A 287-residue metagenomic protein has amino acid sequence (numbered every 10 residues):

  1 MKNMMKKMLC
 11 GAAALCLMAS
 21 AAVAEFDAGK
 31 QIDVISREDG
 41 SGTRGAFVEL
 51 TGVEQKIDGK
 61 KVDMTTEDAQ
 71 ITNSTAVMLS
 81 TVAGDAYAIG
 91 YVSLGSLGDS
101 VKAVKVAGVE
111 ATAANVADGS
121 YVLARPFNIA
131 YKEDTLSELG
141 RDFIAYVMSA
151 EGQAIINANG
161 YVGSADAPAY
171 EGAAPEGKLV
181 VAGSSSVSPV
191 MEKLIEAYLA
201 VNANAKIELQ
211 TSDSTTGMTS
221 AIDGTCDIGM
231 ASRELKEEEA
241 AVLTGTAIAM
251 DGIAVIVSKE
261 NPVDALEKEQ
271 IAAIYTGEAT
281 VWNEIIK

Functional and structural regions predicted by a protein language model:
M1, A14, L179-A182: Generic secretory/membrane-interface signal
N3-A24: Sec-dependent N-terminal signal peptides of Gram-positive bacterial secreted proteins and lipoproteins
V23-K287: Exported/periplasmic ABC-transporter solute-binding proteins
